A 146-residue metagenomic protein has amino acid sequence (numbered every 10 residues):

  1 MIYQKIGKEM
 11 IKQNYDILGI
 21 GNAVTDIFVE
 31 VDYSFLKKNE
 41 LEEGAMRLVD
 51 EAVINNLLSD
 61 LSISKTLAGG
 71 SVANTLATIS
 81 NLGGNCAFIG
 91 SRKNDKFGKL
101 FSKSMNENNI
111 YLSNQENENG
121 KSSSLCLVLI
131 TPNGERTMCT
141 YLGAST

Functional and structural regions predicted by a protein language model:
Y3-I89: Glycine-rich phosphate/adenosyl-contacting loop at the front of the ribokinase-like
Y15, S123-L125: Change "...and in nucleic-acid phosphodiester-cleaving endonucleases..." to "...and in nucleic-acid processing enzymes
I20-G21, I89-S91, I130-P132, C139: Short hydrophobic segments within beta-strands
S62, C86-L112: A glycine-rich beta-to-alpha transition motif near the start of alpha/beta enzyme domains, typified by
E107, E118-G120: A gly/proline- and charged-residue-enriched helix-loop-helix capping module
S113-E118, V128-T146: Conserved phosphate-binding/catalytic loop of the ribokinase/pfkB sugar-kinase fold
